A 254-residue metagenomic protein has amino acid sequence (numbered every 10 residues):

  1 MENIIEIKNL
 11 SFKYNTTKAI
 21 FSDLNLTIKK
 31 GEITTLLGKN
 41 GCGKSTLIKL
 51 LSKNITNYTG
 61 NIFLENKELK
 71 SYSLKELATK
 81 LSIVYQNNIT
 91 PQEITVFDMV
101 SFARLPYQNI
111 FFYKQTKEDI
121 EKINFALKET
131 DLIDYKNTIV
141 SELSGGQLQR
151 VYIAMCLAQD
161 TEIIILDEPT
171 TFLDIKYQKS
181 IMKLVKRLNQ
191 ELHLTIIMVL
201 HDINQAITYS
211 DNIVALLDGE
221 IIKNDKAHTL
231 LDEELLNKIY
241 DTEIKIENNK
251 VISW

Functional and structural regions predicted by a protein language model:
M1-I7, S11-D23, S71-S73, P91: A short, flexible loop at the N-terminus of ABC-type nucleotide-binding domains that lies
L37-K39: The feature captures the beta-strand-to-loop junction immediately N-terminal to the Walker
S52: Helix-to-loop junction immediately C-terminal to a conserved catalytic motif
G60-E68, L77: Conserved ABC transporter NBD signature motif
I139-L143: Conserved ABC ATPase signature
I164-E168: Catalytic Walker B motif of ABC-type/P-loop ATPase nucleotide-binding domains
I239-W254: ABC ATPase nucleotide-binding domains
